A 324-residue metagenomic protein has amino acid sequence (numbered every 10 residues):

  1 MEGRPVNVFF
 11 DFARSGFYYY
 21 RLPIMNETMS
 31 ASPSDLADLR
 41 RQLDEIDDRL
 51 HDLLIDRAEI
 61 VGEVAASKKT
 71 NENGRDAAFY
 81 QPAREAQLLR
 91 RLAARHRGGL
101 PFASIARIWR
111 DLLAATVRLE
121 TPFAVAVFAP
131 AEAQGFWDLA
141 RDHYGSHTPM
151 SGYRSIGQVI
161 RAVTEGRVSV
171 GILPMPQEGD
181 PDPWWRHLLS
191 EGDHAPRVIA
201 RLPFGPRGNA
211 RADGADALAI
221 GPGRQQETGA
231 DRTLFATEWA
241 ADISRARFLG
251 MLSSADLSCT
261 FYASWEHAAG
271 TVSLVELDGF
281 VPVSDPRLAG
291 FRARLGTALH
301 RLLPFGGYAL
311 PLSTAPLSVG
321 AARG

Functional and structural regions predicted by a protein language model:
M1-M25: N-terminal amphipathic/basic-hydrophobic helices that include classical n-h-c signal peptides and signal-anchor
Y18-G324: Domain-level signature for soluble enzymes in the chorismate/prephenate branch of the shikimate pathway
